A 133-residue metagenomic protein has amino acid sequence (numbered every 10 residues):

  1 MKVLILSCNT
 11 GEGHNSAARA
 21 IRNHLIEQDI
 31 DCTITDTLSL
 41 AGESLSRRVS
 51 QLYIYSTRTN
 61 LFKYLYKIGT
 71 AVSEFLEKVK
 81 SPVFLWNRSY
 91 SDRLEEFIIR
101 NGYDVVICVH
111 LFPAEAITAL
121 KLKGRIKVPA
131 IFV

Functional and structural regions predicted by a protein language model:
M1-L4: Extreme N-terminal starter segment of soluble prokaryotic enzymes
L6-C8, T35, V133: Short hydrophobic segments within beta-strands
C8-E12, S39-A41, Y103: Short histidine/acidic/glycine/proline-rich micro-motifs that form metal- and phosphate-coordinating active-site loops
E12, A17, E74-V133: Active-site and donor-binding regions of nucleotide-sugar-utilizing enzymes
A20-R100: Conserved N-terminal ligand/cofactor-binding loop architecture of enzyme catalytic domains
